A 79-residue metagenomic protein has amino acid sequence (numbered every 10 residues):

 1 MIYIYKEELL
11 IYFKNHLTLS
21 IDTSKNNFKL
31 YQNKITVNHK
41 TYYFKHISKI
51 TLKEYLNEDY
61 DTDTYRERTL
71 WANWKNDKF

Functional and structural regions predicted by a protein language model:
M1-Y31, D59-T64: Anionic N-terminal interaction surfaces
E7-I11, N33-I35, L70-A72, F79: Short polybasic amphipathic segments
L30-Y42: Short aromatic-glycine motifs in intrinsically disordered, low-complexity regions
K34-T36, I47, R66: Alpha-helical protein-protein interaction elements
T41-E58: Phosphoinositide-dependent membrane-docking surfaces
E54-F79: Mixed-charge, low-complexity intrinsically disordered segments
